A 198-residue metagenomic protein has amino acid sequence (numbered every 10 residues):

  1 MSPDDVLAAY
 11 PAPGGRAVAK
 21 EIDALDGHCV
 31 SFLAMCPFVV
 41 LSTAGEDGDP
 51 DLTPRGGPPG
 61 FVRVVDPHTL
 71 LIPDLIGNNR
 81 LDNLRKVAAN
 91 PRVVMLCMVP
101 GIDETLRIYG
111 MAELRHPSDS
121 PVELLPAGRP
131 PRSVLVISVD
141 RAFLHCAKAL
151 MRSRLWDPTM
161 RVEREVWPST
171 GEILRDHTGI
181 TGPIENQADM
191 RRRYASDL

Functional and structural regions predicted by a protein language model:
M1-L198: Binding-site signature for planar aromatic cofactors or substrates
